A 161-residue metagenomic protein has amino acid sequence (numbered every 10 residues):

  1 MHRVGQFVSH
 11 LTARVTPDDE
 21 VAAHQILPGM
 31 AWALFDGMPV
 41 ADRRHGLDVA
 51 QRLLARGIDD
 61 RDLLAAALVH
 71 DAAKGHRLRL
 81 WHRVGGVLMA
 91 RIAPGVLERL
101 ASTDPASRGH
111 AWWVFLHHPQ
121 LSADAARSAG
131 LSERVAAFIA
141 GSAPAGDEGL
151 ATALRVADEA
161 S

Functional and structural regions predicted by a protein language model:
M1-L34, A143-G146, S161: Non-catalytic interface/linker regions that flank or bridge core catalytic/transmembrane domains
W32-S161: Divalent metal-dependent catalytic cores for phosphoryl transfer on phosphate-bearing substrates
